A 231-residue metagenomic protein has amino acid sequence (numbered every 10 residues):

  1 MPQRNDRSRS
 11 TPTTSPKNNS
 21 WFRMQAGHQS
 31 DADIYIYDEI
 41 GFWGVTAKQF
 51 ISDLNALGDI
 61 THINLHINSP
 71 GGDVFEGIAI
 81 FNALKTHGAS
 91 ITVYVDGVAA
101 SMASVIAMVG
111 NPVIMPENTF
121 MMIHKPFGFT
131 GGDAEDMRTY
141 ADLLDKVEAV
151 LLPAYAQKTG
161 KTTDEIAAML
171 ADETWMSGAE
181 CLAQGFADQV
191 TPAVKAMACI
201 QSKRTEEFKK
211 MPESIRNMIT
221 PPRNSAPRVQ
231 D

Functional and structural regions predicted by a protein language model:
M1-M102, V109-D231: N-terminal organellar transit peptides
